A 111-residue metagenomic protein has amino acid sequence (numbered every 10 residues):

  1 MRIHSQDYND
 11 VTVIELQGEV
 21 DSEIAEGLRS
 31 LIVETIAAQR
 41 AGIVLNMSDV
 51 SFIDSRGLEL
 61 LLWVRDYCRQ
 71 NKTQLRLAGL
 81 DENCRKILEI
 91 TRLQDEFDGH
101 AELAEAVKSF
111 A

Functional and structural regions predicted by a protein language model:
M1-E15: Short beta-strand/loop segment at the start of cytosolic alpha/beta domains
M1-H4, I32-V33, D54, V107: Short low-complexity stretches enriched in small and charged residues
H4-Q6, A78, D98-H100: General small-molecule cofactor/ligand-binding pocket signal
Y8-N9, S48, A104: Conserved catalytic submotifs in the C-terminal HATPase_c
D10, L93-E96, E102: Glycine-centered tight turns that cap/initiate beta-strands
S22-F97: Amphipathic alpha-helical interaction surfaces in cytosolic regulatory modules
G99-A111: A charged, well-structured terminal subsegment
